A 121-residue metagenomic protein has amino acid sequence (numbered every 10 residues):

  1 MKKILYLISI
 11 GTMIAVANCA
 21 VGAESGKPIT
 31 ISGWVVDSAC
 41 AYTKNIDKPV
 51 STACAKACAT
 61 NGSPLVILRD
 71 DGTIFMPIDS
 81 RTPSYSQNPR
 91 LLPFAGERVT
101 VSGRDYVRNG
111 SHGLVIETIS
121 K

Functional and structural regions predicted by a protein language model:
M1-I4: Positively charged n-region of N-terminal signal peptides that target proteins for export
L7-A17: Bacterial N-terminal signal peptides
C19-K121: OB-fold and OB-like single-stranded nucleic-acid-recognition modules and their adjacent interaction interfaces
